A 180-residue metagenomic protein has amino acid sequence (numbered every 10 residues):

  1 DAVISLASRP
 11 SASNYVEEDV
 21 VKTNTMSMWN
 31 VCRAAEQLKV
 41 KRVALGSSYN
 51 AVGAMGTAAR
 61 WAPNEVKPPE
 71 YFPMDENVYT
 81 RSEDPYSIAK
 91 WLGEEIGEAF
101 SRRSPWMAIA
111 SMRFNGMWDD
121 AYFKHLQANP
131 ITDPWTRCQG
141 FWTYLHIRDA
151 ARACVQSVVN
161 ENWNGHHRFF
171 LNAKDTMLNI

Functional and structural regions predicted by a protein language model:
D1-T23, L38: NAD(P)H-binding glycine-rich loop region in Rossmannoid oxidoreductase-like domains and their noncatalytic homologs
A2, D19-N30, D84, I88-A89 (+1 more regions): Glycine-rich NAD(P)-binding loop of the Rossmann-fold in SDR/ketoreductase-type enzymes
V3-A7, V43-Y49, M112-F114: SDR active-site strand-loop-helix element
N30-E83: Conserved Rossmann-fold NAD(P)-dependent oxidoreductase catalytic core, especially the SDR/UDP-sugar
K67-I109: Active-site Tyr-X1-5-Lys
E76-E83, S111-L145, D149: A conserved pocket-lining segment of Rossmann-fold NAD(P)-dependent short-chain dehydrogenase/reductase
R103-A108, D119-W135, S157-R168: Glycine/proline-rich active-site loop of Rossmann-fold NAD(P)-dependent oxidoreductases
A151-I180: Mid/C-terminal beta-alpha module of Rossmann-like enzyme folds, strongest in SDR-family dehydrogenases/epimerases
